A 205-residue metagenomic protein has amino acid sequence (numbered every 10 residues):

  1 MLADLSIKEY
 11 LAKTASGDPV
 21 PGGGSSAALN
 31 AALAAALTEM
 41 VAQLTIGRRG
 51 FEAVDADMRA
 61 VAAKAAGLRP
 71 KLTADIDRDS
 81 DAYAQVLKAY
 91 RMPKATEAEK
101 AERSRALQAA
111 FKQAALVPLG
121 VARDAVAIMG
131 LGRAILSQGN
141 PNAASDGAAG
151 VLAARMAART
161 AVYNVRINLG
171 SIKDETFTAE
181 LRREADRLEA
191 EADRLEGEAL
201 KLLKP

Functional and structural regions predicted by a protein language model:
L2-L5, G120, A127, L131 (+1 more regions): Polytopic transmembrane helical bundles with strong interfacial aromatic enrichment
L2-P21: Short, hydrophobic/aliphatic alpha-helical segments
S16-L37, N142-T160: Conserved phosphate/anionic-ligand binding catalytic regions in large, soluble enzymes, centered on
L29-L33, V61, L68-D75, A114-D124 (+4 more regions): Amphipathic alpha-helix face/heptad-repeat signature
L37-L44: A conserved active-site cap/scaffold subdomain adjacent to cofactor or substrate pockets
R49-K88, L188, L195: A structural-propensity feature for long, helix-poor, extended segments
D79, Y83-L152, M156: Amphipathic alpha-helical interface segments
I128, I135, A143-L202: Preference for long, well-ordered alpha-helical segments
